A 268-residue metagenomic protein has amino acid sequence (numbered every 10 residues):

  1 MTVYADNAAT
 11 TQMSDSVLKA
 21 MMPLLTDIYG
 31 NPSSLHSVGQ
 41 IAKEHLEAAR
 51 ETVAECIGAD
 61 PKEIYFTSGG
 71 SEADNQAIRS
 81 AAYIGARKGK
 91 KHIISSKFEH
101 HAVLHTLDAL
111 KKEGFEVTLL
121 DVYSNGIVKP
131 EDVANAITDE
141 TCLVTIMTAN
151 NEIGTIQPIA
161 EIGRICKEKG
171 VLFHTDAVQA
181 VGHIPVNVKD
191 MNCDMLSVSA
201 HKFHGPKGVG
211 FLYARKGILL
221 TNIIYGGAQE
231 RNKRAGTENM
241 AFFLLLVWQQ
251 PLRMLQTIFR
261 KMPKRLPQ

Functional and structural regions predicted by a protein language model:
M1-Q268: Pyridoxal 5′-phosphate
